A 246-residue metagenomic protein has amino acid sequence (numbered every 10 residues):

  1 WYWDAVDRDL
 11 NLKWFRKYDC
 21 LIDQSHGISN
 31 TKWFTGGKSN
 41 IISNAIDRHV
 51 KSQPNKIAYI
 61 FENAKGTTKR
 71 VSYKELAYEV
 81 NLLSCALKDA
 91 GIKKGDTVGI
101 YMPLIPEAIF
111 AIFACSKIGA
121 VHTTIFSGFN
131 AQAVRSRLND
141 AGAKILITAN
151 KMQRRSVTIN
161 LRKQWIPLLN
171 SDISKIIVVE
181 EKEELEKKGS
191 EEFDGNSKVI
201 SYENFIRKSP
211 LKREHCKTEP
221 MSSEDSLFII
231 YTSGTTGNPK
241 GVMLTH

Functional and structural regions predicted by a protein language model:
W1-V71, E75-Y78, L82-C85, Q164 (+2 more regions): N-lobe entry segment of adenylate-forming
K32, A86-R135: Conserved AMP-binding/adenylate-forming
I46-V50, L76, V80-L83, V98 (+4 more regions): Adenylate-forming
N55-I57, I176-V178, F193-Y231, N238: Conserved pre-ATP/AMP-binding loop-to-beta segment of ANL
K69-K74, E219, L227-H246: Conserved AMP-binding A3 loop
V80-N81, P210, V242-H246: Conserved structural elements of the adenylate-forming
N81-C85, N139, G237: Solvent-exposed alpha-helix faces
K117-N204: Structural core segment of the AMP-binding/adenylate-forming
